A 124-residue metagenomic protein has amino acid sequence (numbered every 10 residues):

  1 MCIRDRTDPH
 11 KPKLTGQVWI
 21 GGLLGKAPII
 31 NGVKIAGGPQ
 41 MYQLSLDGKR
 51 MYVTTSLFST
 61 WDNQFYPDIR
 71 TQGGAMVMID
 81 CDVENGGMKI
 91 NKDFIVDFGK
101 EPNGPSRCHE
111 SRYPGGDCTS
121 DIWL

Functional and structural regions predicted by a protein language model:
M1-I3: Short, small-residue-biased leader/transition segments that mark boundaries at the very start of proteins
T7, Y66-V83: Beta-propeller blade signature
T15-I35, N91-L124: Surface-exposed loop and turn segments in beta-propeller and other repeat-based domains that flank or scaffold
D47-K49: Short coil/turn segments that connect the beta-strands within blades of beta-propeller domains
